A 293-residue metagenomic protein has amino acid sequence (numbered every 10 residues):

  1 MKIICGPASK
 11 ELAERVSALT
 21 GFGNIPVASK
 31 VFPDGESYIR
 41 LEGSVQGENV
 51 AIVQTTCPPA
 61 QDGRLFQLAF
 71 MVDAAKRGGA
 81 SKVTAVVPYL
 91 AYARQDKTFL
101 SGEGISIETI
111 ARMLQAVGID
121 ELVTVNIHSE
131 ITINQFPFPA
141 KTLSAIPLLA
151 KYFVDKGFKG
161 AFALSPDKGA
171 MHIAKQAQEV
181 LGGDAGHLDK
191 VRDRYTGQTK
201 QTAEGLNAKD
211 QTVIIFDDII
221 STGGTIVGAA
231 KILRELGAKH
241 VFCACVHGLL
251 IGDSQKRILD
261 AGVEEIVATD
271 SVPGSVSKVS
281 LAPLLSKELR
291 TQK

Functional and structural regions predicted by a protein language model:
M1-K293: PRPP-associated nucleotide enzymes
